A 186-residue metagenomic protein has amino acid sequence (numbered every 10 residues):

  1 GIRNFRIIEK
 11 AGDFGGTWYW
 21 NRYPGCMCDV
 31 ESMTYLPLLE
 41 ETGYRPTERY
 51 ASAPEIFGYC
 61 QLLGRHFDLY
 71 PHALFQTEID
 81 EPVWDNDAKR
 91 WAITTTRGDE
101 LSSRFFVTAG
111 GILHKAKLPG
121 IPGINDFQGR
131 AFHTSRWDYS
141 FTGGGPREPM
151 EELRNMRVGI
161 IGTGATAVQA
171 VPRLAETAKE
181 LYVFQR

Functional and structural regions predicted by a protein language model:
G1-F14, F106-T108, L113-R186: Rossmann-like dinucleotide-binding core of oxidoreductases
F14, S32, E78, K89 (+1 more regions): Residues that flank catalytic or metal-binding motifs in active/ligand-binding sites
G16-Y59, R186: Glycine-rich active-site loop/strand segments that organize a redox cofactor
W20, V30, V83-A88, A92 (+1 more regions): FAD-dinucleotide binding site
P37-L39, T77, S135-R136, Q185: Residues at the C-termini of beta-strands that transition into short coil/loop
E40, D80, N86, D138-Y139: Residue-level detector of flexible, active-site-proximal loop/helix-junction positions within diverse enzyme catalytic
T47-H114: Feature captures the FAD/FMN-dependent oxidoreductase FAD-binding
